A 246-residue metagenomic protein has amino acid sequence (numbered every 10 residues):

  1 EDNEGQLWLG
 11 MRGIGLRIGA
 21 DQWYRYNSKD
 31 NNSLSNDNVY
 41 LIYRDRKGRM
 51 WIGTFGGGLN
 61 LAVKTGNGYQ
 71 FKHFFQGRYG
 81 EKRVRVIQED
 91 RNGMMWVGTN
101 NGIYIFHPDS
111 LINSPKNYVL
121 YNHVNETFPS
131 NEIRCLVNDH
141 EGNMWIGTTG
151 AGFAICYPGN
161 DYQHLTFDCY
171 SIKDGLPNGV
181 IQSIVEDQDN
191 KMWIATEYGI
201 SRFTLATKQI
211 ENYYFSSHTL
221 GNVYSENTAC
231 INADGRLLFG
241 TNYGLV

Functional and structural regions predicted by a protein language model:
E1-V246: Carboxylate-rich, polar loop motifs that coordinate divalent cations or form catalytic acidic clusters
